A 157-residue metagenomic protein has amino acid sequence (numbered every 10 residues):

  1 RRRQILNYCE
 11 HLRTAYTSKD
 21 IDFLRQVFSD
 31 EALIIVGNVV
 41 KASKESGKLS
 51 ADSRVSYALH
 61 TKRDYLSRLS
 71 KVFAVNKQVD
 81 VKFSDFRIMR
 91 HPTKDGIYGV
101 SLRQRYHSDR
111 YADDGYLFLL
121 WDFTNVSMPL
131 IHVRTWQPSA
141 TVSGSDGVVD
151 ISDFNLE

Functional and structural regions predicted by a protein language model:
R1-N7, Y111-E157: Low-complexity, intrinsically disordered terminal/linker segments enriched in charged and Gly/Pro repeats
R1-S18, D22, Q26: Short, low-complexity N-terminal intrinsically disordered segments enriched in polar/charged residues
L6, V40-S53: Acidic/histidine-rich, surface-exposed loop or edge segments in extracytoplasmic proteins
R13-T17, S29-L33, S70-Q78: Sec-exported extracytoplasmic/periplasmic mature domains
K19-S46: Short, well-ordered alpha-helical segments enriched in acidic and aromatic residues
I21-D22, V79, V126-P129: Loop/turn elements at helix/coil->beta-strand transitions in domains of secreted/extracellular proteins
E31-A32, R105-S108, Q137-A140: Solvent-exposed loop/turn segments at secondary-structure junctions within structured extracellular/periplasmic domains
K48-D113: Surface-exposed, charged secondary-structure patches
